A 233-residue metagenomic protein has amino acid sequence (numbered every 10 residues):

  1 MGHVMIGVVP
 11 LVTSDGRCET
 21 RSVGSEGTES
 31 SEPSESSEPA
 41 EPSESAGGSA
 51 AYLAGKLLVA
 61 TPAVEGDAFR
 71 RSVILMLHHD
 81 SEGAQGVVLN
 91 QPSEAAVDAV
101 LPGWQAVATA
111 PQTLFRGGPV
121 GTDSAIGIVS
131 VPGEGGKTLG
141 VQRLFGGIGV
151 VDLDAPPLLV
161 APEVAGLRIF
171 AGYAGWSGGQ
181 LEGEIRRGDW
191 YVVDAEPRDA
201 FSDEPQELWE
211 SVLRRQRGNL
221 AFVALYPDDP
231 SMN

Functional and structural regions predicted by a protein language model:
M5-E32, E41-N233: A short aromatic-anchored loop/beta-hairpin motif
